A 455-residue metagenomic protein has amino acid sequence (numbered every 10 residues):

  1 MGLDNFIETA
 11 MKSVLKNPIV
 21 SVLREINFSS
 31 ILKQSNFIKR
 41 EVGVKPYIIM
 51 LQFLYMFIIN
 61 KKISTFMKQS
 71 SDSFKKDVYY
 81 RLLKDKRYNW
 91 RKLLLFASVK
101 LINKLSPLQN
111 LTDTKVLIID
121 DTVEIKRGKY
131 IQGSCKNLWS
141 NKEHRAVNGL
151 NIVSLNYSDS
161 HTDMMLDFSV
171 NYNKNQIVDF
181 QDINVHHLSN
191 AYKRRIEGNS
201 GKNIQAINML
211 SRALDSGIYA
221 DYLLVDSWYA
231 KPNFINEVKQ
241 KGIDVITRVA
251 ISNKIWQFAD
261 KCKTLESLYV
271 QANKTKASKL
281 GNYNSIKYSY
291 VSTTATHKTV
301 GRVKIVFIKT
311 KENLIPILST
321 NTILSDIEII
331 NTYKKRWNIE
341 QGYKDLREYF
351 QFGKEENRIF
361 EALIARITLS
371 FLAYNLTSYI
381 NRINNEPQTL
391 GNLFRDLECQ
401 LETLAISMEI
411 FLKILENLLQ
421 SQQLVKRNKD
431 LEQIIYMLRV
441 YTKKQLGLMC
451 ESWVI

Functional and structural regions predicted by a protein language model:
M1-V44, F168-K174, Q181-L188, Y192-N199 (+7 more regions): A short, flexible helix-boundary coil/loop motif
V20, L117-V123, Y269, D326-F360: Short amphipathic alpha-helical "interface-anchor" segments enriched in bulky aromatics
K33, F37-V44, N60-K129, A230 (+4 more regions): Electropositive nucleic-acid engagement tracts
Q52-F53, F66-Q69, D113-R127, L155 (+5 more regions): Short, conserved catalytic/metal-binding motifs centered on acidic residues
I59, D77-R81, K142-I218, R302-P316: Electropositive, glycine- and tryptophan-enriched low-complexity nucleic-acid-binding patches
K84-N175, K287-S292: Active-site-proximal, Lys/Arg-enriched surface segment that forms a nucleic-acid-binding/basic interface patch
V185-D260: Domain-level cores of phosphate- or acyl-group-handling catalytic modules
L363-T368: Small-residue-rich helix-loop
